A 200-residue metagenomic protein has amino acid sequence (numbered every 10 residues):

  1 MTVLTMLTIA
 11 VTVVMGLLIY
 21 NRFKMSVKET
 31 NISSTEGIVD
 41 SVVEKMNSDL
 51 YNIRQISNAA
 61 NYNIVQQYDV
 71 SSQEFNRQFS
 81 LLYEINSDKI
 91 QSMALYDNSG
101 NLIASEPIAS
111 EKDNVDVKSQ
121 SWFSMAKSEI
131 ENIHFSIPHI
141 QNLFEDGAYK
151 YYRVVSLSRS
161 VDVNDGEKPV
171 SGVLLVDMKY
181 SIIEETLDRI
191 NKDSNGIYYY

Functional and structural regions predicted by a protein language model:
M1-M25, E29: Extreme N-terminal signal-anchor transmembrane helix of membrane signaling/transducer proteins, especially in bacteria
V11-V14, L18, S41, K45 (+1 more regions): Non-catalytic interaction/Regulatory regions outside core domains
S33-D40, S48-H134: Extracytoplasmic/periplasmic sensory segments of membrane signal-transduction proteins
N63, K89, A104-M178, E185-T186: Extracytoplasmic/periplasmic ligand-binding sensor regions of membrane-associated signaling proteins
N76-N86, V173-Y200: Solvent-exposed, extracytoplasmic
M93, R159, Y198-Y199: Generic short beta-strand
D97, V163-D165, D193: Acidic surface patches and DE-rich sequence motifs
N98-I103, G166, Y198-Y200: Short, glycine-anchored, charge-dense loop/turn motifs used at functional sites
